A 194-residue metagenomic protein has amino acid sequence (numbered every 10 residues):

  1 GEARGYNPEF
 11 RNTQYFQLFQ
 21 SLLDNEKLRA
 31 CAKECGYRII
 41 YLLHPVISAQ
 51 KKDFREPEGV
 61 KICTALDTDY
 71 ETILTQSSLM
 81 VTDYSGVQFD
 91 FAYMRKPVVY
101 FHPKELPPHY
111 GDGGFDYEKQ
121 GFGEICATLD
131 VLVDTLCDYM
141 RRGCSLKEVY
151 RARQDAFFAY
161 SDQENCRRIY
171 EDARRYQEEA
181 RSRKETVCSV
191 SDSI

Functional and structural regions predicted by a protein language model:
G1-D53, C126: Conserved catalytic-core segment of nucleotide-activated headgroup transferases in glycan assembly
Q17-D24, D69, S161, N165: Soluble or luminal CAZymes and related metallo-dependent hydrolases
N25-L28, L66-T68, G86, G111-D112: A generic local structural motif
C31, I73-Q76, T135, D172: CheY-like receiver
Y37, L129-I194: C-terminal amphipathic helix plus adjacent low-complexity, charged tail appended to glycosyltransferase catalytic
I40, P45-F89: Donor nucleotide-activated moiety binding/catalytic core segment of transferases that use nucleotide-activated donors
D53-G59, G86-F158: Catalytic binding pocket for nucleotide-activated donors in carbohydrate/polymer assembly enzymes
